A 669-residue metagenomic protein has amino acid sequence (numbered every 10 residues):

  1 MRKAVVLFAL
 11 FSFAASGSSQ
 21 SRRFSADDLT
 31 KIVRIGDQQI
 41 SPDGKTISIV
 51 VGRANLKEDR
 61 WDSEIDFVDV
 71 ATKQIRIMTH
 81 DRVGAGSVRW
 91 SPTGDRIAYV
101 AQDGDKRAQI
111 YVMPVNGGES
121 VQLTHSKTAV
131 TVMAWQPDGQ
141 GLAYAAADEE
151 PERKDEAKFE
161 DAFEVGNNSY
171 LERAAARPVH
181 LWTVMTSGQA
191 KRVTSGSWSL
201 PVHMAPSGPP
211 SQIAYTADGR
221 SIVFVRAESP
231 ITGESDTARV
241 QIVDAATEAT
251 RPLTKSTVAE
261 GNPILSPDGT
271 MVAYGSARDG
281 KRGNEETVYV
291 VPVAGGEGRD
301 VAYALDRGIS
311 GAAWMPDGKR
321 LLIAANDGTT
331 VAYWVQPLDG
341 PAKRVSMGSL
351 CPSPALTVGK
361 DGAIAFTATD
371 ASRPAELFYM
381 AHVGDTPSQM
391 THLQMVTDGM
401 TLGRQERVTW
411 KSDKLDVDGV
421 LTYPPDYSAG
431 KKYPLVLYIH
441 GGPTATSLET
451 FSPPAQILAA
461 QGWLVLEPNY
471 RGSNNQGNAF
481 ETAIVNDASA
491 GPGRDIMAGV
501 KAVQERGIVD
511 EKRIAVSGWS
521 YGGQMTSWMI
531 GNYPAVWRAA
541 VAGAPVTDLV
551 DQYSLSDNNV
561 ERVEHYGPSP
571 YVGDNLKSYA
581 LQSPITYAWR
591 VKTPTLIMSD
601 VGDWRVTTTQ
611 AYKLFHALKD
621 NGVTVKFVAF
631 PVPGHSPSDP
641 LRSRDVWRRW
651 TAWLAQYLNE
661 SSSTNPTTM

Functional and structural regions predicted by a protein language model:
Q20-V33, A190-G196: A short helix->beta-strand "capping" segment at the edge of beta-propeller domains
D27-S63: Beta-strand-rich domains and repeat architectures in extracellular enzymes and scaffolds, especially beta-propellers
Q39, A143-A145, P151-K154, S169-K191 (+6 more regions): Non-catalytic accessory segments flanking enzyme active sites
Q39-T46, S87-R96, M133-G141, I213-S221 (+3 more regions): Blade-terminus and WD-like Trp-Asp/Gly-His loop motifs, strongest in beta-propeller folds
V51-E64, T79-G86, D95-Y111, E119 (+13 more regions): A flexible loop/linker signature enriched in serine peptidases of the S9 family
D69-K73, P114-G118, M185-Q189, D244-E248 (+3 more regions): Short loop/turn segments that connect beta-strands within beta-propeller blades
G384-T386, T391-K512, W519-S520, S554-E561: Cap/lid segment of the alpha/beta-hydrolase catalytic domain
E467-M669: Active-site-proximal cap/loop segments of hydrolase catalytic domains
